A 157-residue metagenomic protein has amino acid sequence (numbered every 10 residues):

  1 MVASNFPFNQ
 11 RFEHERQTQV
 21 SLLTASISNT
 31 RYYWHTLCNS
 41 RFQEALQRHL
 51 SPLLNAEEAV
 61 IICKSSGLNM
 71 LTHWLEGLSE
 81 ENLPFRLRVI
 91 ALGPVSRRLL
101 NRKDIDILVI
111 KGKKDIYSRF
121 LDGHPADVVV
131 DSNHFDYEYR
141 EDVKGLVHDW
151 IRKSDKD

Functional and structural regions predicted by a protein language model:
M1-A56, A126-E138: Active-site catalytic motif of lipid deacylating hydrolases and related acyltransferases
V2, V20, V60, V89 (+5 more regions): Extended aliphatic helical segments
R41-L121: Serine-dependent carboxylesterase/thioesterase catalytic core of lipase-like alpha/beta-hydrolase/SGNH enzymes
K103-D157: Lipolytic serine-hydrolase domain surface
